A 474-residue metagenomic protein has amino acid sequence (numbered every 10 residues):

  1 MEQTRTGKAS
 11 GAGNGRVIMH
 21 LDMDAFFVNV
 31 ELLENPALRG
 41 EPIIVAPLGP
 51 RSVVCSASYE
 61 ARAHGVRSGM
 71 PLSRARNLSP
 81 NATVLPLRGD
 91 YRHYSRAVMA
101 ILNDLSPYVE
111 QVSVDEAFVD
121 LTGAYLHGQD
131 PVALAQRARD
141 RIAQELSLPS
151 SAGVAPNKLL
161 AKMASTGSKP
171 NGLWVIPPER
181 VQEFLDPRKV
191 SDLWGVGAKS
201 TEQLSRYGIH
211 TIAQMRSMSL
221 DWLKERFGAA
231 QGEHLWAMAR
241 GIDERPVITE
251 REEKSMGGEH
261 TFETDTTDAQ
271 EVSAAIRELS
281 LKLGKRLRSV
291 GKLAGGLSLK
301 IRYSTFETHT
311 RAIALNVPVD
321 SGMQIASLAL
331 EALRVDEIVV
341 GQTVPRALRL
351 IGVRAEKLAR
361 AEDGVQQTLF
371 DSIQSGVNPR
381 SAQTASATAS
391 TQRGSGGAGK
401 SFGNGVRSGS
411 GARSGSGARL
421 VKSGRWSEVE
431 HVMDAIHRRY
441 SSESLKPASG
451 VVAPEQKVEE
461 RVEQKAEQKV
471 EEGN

Functional and structural regions predicted by a protein language model:
M1-H234, V247, K285, G376-R380 (+5 more regions): Gly/Gly-Pro- and Ser/Thr-rich, intrinsically disordered tail segments characteristic of DNA damage-repair and tolerance
G11, D192, S200-L348, R360-Q366 (+1 more regions): DNA-contacting surface of Y-family translesion DNA polymerases
V112-E116, A155-K158, K292-G296, R346-L350: Short Gly/Ser/Thr- and Asp/Glu-enriched loop/turn motifs at secondary-structure junctions
D120-T122, T261-A269, I313-G322, S386 (+4 more regions): Short histidine-centered catalytic/ligand-binding loop motif
Y125-Q129, L358-G364: Short, charged/polar, Gly/Pro-enriched secondary-structure boundary elements
